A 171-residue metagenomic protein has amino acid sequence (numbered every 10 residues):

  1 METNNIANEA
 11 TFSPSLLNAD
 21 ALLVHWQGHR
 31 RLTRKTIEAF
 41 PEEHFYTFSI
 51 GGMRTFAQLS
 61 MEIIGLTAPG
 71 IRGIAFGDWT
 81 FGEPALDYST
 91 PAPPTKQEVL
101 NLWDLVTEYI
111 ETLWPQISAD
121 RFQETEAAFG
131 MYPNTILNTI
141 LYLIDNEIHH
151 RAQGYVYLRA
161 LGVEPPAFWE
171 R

Functional and structural regions predicted by a protein language model:
M1-A7, P115, F122: Generic cytosolic/nucleocytoplasmic N-terminal low-complexity/intrinsically disordered segments
E2-N5, E9, L23-I37, H44-D87 (+1 more regions): Short, contiguous alpha-helical
T11-D20: Short, low-complexity N-terminal intrinsically disordered segments enriched in polar/charged residues
N18, H25-H29, L102-L105: Soluble or luminal CAZymes and related metallo-dependent hydrolases
N18-A19, K96, T107, G162: Intrinsically disordered, low-complexity regions enriched in Ser/Pro/Gly/Gln/His and often acidic
F40, I63-L66, V106, I117: Alpha-helix boundary/capping residues
E43-H44, D120: Secondary-structure boundary/capping positions in well-ordered alpha/beta enzyme cores
P91-A127, T135-R151: Acidic/histidine-rich alpha-helical segments that form the ligand environment of transition-metal centers
